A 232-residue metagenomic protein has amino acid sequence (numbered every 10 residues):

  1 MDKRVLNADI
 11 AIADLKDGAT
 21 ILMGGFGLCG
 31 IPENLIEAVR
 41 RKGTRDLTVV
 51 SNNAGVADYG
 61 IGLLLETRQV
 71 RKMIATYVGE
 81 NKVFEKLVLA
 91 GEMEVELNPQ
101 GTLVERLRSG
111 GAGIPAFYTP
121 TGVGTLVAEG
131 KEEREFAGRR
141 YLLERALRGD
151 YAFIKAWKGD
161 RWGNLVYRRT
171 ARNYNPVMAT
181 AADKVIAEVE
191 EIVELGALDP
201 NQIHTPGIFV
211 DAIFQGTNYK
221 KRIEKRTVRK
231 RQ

Functional and structural regions predicted by a protein language model:
M1-Q232: Conserved alpha/beta enzyme-core scaffold
